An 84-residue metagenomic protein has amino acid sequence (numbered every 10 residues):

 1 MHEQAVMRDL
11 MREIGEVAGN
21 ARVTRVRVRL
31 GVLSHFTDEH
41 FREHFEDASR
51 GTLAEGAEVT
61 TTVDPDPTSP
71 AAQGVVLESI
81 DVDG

Functional and structural regions predicted by a protein language model:
M1-G84: N-terminal, polar/charged subdomain of small-to-medium soluble alpha/beta proteins
